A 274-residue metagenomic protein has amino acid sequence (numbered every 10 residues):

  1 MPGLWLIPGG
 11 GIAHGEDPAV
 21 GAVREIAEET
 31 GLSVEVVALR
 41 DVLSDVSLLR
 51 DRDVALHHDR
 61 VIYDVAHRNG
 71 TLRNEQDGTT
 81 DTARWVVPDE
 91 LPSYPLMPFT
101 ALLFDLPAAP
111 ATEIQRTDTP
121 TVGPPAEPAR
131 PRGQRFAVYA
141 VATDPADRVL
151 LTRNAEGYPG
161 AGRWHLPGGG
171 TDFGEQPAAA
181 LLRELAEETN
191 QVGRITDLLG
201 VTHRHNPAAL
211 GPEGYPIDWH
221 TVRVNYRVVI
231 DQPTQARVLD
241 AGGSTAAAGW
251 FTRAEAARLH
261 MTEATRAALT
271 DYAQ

Functional and structural regions predicted by a protein language model:
M1-E28, R148-Q191: Conserved Nudix-box catalytic region and its N-terminal flanking loop in Nudix hydrolases and closely related
P8-G11, D64, P125-V149, P167-G170 (+1 more regions): Conserved N-terminal beta-strand and adjoining loop/helix that marks the start of the Nudix/MutT-like hydrolase domain
G10, R24, V37, V86-D89 (+4 more regions): Structural detector for helix-capping/boundary residues
I12, H67-R68, P88-L91, T171 (+2 more regions): Hydrophobic pocket-lining residues within nucleotide cofactor-binding pockets
S33-V42, V192-V201: A short coil-to-beta-strand element that immediately follows conserved catalytic motifs
D45-L72, H203-A236: Active-site-adjacent beta-strand/loop module that shapes the phosphate/pyrophosphate-binding cleft
D64, R73-A108, R237-D271: NUDIX/MutT-family hydrolases
A108-V141, N154, P216: Acidic, metal-coordinating catalytic segment for phosphate/diphosphate chemistry, firing primarily on the Nudix
